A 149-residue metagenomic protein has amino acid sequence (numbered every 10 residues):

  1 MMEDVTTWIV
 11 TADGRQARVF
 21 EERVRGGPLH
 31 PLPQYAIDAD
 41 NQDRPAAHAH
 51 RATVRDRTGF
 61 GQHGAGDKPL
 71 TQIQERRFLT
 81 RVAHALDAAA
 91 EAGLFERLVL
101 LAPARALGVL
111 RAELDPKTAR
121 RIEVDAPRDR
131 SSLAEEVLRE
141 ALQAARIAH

Functional and structural regions predicted by a protein language model:
M1-H149: Terminal alpha-helical anchor/extension segments at protein ends
